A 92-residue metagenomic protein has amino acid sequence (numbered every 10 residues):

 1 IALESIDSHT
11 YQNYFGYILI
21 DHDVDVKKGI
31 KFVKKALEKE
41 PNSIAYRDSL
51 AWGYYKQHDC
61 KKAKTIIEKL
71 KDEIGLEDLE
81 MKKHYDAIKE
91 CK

Functional and structural regions predicted by a protein language model:
I1-A2, K35-A36, K69-K71: Canonical positions in the second alpha-helix
S5-D7, P41, G75-L76: Short coil turns that delineate tetratricopeptide repeat
Y11-Q12, Y46, E80-M81: TPR alpha-solenoid repeat register
L19-I20, Y54: Residue at a conserved register position within TPR or TPR-like alpha-solenoid repeats
H22-D23, Q57, K92: Structural motif corresponding to the intra-repeat A-B loop/turn of tetratricopeptide repeats
